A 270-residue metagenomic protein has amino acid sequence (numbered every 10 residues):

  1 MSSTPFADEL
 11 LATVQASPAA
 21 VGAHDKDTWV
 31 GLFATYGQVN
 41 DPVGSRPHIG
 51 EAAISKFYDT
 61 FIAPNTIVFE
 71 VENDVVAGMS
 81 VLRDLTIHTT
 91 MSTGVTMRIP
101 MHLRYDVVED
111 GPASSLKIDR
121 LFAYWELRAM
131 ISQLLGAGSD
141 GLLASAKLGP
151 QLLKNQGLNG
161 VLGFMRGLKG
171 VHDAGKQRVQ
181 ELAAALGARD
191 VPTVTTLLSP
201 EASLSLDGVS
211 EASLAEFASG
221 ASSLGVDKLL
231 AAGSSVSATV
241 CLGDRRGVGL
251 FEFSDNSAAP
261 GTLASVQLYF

Functional and structural regions predicted by a protein language model:
S2-F270: C-terminal and inter-domain tail/linker signature
